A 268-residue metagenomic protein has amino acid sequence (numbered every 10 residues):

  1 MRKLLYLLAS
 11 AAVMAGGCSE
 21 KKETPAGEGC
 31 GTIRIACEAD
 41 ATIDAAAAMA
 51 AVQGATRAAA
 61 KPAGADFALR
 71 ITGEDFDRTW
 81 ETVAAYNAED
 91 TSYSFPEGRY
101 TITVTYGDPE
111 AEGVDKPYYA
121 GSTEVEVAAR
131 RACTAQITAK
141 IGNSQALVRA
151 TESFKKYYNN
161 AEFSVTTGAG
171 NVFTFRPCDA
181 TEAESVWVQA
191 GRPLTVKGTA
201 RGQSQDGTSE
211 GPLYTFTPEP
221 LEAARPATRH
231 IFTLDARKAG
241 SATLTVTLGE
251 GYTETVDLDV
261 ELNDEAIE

Functional and structural regions predicted by a protein language model:
M1-G16: Sec-dependent bacterial lipoprotein signal peptides
C18-T79, A85-E268: Extracytoplasmic cysteine-anchoring/structural motifs
